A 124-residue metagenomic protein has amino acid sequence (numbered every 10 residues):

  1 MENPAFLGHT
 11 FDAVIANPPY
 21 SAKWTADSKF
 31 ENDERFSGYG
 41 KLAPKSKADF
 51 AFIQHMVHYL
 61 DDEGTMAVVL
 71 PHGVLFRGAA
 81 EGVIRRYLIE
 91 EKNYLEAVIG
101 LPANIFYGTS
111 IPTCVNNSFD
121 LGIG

Functional and structural regions predicted by a protein language model:
M1-E90: SAM-dependent methyltransferase catalytic region
P19, A103, L121: Flexible loop residues that form catalytic and substrate-binding hotspots at small-molecule/glycan-binding clefts
A43, P102-F106: Glycine-rich "substrate-gating" loop/helix at the edge of Rossmann-like oxidoreductase active sites
Y94-A103: Conserved S-adenosyl-L-methionine
F106-G124: Flexible, glycine-/basic-rich loop-and-beta segments that form/coincide with the SAM-dependent methyltransferase
